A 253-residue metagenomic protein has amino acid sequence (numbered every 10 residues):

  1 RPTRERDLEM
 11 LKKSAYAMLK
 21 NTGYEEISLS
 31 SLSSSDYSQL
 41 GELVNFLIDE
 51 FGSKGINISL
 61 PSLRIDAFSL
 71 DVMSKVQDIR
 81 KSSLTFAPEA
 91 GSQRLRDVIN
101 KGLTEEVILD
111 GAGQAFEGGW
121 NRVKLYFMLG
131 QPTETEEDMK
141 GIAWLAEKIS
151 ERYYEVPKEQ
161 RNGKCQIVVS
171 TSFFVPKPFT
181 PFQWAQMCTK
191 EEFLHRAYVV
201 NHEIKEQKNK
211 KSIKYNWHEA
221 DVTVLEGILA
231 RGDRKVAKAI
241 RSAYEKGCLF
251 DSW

Functional and structural regions predicted by a protein language model:
R1, S38, R94-L95, F179-T180 (+1 more regions): Short helix/loop capping segments that flank catalytic or ligand/cofactor-binding pockets
R1-E9: Canonical Radical SAM [4Fe-4S] cluster-binding loop centered on the CxxxCxxC motif and its immediate flanking residues
E5, G102-E105, M187-L194: Short, conserved loop/turn and helix-capping segments at secondary-structure boundaries that abut family-defining
L8-Y16: Phosphate-binding active sites in nucleotide-utilizing proteins
Y16-V168: Conserved SAM/AdoMet-binding glycine-rich loop
K20, M139-W253: Auxiliary Fe-S-binding modules of radical SAM enzymes
